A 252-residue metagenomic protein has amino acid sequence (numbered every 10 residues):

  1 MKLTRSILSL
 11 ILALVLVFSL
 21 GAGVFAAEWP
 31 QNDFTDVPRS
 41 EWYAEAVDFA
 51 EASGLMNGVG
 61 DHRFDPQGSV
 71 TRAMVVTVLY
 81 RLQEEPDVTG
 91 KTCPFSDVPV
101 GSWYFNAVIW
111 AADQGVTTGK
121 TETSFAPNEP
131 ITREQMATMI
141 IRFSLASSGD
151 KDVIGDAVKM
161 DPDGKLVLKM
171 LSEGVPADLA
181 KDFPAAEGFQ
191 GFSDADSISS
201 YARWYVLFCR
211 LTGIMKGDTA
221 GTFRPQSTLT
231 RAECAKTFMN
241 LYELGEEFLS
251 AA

Functional and structural regions predicted by a protein language model:
K2-W42, N57-F105, Q114-E134, R142-A202 (+2 more regions): Feature responds to low-complexity, polar/acidic, surface-exposed segments characteristic of secreted/exported proteins
E45-M56: Mature N-terminal segment immediately following signal peptide/propeptide cleavage in secreted/periplasmic
E51, A112-D113, R210: Alpha-helix C-terminal capping/helix-coil junction sites
S53, T212-G217: The feature captures the short pre-catalytic strand/loop hairpin that immediately precedes and shapes the active-site
W110, K236: Predominantly extracellular/luminal carbohydrate-interaction, adhesion, and secreted-enzyme modules that are
S199-L211, R231, A235: Alpha-helical membrane segments in multi-pass integral membrane proteins
